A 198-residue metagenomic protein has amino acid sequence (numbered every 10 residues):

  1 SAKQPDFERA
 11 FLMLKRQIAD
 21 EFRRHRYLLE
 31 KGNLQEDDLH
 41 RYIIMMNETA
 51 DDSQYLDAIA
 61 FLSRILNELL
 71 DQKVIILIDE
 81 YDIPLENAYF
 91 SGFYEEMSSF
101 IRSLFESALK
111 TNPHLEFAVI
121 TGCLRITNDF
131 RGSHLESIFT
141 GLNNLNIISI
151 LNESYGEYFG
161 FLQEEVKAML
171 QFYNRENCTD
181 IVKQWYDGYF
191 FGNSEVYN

Functional and structural regions predicted by a protein language model:
S1-N198: Phosphate-binding site recognition
